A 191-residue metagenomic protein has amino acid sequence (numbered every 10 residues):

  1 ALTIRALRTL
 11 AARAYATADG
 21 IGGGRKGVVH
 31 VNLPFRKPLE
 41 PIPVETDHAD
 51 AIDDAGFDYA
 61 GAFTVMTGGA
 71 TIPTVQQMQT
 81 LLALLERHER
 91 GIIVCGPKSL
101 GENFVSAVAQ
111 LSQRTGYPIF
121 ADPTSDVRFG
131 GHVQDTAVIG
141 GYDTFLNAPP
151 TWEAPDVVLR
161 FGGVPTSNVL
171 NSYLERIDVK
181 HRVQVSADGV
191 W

Functional and structural regions predicted by a protein language model:
A1, R182-G189: Short, acidic/small-residue loops that bind anionic groups at enzyme active sites
L2-A6, T67-A70, V94-P97, V157-R160: Flexible, glycine/proline-enriched loop segments at strand-loop-helix junctions that form or flank small-ligand binding
R5-A11, G22, P97-N103: Active-site glycine- and acidic-residue-rich loops that bind and position anionic ligands or nucleotide-like cofactors
L10-R13, Q76-T80, G141-F145, V169: Well-ordered alpha-helical segments embedded in enzymatic catalytic cores
R13, T17-R87: Conformationally flexible catalytic loops at phosphate/diphosphate-handling active centers
L33-L39, P97-S99, S125, G189: Glycine-rich beta-alpha junction loops
R90: Hard-cation-handling environments
C95-V183: Glycine-rich, anion-gripping cofactor-binding loops and their flanking helix/strand elements in enzyme active sites
